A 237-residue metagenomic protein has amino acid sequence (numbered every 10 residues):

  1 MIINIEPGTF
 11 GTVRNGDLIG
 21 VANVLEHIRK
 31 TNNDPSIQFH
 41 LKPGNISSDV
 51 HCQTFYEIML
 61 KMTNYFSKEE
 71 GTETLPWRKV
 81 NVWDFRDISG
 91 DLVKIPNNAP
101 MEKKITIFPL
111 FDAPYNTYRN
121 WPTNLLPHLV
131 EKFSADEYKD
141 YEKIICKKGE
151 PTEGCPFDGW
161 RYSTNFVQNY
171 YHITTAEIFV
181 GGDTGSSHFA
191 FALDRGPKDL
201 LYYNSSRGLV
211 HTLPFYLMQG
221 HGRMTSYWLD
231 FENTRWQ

Functional and structural regions predicted by a protein language model:
M1-L75, Q168-Y171, I178-G181, S186-A192: Active-site and donor-binding regions of nucleotide-sugar-utilizing enzymes
I2, S36-H40, T106, E142-I144 (+1 more regions): A structural signal for isolated positions on well-ordered beta-strands in alpha/beta enzyme cores
N4-A22, T123-G220: Donor-binding and catalytic core of enzymes assembling or modifying cell-surface/extracellular glycoconjugates
K42-P43, P109-L110, C146-G149: Short, well-ordered beta-to-alpha junction loops that form the rim of enzyme active sites and present histidine/acidic
I58-K104: A nucleotide-sugar donor-handling region in carbohydrate enzymes
S67-G71, W160-S163, Q219-W236: Short acidic-hydrophobic, aromatic-tinged amphipathic segments that line or gate anion-handling sites
P100-N116: Conserved donor-binding/catalytic core segment of Leloir-type glycosyltransferases
N116-N124: Glycine- and acidic-residue-enriched helix-capping/strand-helix junction motifs
